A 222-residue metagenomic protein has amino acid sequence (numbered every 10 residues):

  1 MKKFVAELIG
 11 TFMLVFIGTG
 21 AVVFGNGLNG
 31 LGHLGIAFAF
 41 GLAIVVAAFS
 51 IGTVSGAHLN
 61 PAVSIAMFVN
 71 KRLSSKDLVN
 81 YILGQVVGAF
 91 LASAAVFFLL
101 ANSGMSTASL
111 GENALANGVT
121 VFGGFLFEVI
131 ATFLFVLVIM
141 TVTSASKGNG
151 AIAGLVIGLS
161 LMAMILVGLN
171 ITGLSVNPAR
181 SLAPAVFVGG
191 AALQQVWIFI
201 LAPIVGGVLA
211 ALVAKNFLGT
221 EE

Functional and structural regions predicted by a protein language model:
M1-E222: Membrane-interface helix-loop junctions and terminal tails of multi-pass membrane proteins
